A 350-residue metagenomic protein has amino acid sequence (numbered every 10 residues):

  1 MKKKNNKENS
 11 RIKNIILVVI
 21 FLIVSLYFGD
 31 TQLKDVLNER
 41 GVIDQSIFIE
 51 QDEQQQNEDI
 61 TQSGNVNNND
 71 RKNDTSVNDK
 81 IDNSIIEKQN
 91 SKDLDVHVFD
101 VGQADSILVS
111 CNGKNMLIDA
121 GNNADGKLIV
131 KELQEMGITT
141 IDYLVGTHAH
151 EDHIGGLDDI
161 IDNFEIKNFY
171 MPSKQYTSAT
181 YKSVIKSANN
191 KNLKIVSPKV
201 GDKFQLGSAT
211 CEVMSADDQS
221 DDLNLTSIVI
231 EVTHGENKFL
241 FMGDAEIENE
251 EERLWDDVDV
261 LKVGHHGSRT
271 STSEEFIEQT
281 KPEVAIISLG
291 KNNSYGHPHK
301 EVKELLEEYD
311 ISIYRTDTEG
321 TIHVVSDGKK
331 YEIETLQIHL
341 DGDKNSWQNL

Functional and structural regions predicted by a protein language model:
K2-L350: Non-globular, low-confidence helical/coil segments that flank catalytic cores
